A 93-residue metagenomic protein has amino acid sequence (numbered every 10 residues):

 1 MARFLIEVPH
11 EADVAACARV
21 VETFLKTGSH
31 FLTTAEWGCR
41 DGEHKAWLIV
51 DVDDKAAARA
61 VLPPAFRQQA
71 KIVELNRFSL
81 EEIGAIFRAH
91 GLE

Functional and structural regions predicted by a protein language model:
M1-E93: Conserved, structured core segments of small domains
